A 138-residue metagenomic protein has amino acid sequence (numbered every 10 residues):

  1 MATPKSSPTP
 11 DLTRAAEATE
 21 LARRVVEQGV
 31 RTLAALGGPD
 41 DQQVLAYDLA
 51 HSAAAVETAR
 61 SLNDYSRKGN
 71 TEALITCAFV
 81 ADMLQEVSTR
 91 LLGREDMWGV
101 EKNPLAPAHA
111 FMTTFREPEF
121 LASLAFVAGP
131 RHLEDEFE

Functional and structural regions predicted by a protein language model:
M1-E138: Flavin-dependent oxidoreductase catalytic core characteristic of acyl-CoA dehydrogenase/oxidase-like enzymes
